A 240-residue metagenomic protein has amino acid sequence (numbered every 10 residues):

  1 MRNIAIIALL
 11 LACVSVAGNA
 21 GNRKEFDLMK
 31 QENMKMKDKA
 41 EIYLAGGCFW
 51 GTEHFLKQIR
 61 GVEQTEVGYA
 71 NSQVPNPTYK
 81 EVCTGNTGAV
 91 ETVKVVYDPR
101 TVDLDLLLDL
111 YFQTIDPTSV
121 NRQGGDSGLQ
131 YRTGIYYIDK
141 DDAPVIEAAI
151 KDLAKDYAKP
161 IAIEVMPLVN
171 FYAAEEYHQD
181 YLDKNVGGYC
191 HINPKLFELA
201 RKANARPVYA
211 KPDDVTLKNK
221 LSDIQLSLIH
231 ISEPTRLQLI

Functional and structural regions predicted by a protein language model:
M1-R23: Bacterial Sec-dependent N-terminal signal peptides
G18-S232, R236-L237: Flexible coil/turn and secondary-structure edge motifs
